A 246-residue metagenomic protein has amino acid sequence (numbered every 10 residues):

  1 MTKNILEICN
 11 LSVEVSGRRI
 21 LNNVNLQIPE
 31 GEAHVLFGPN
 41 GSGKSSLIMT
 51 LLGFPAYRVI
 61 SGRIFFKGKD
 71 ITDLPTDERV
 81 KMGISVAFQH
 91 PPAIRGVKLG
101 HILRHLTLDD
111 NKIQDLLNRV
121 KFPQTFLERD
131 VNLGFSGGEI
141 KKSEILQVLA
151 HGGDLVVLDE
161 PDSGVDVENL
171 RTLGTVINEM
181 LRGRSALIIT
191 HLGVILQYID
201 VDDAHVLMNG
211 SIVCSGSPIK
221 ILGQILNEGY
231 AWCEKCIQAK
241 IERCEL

Functional and structural regions predicted by a protein language model:
L6-I8, I20-N23: Conserved structural motif at the start of ABC-family nucleotide-binding domains
I28-E30, L36: Conserved hydrophobic segment flanking the Walker A/P-loop of ABC-type ATPase nucleotide-binding domains
F37-S42: The feature captures the beta-strand-to-loop junction immediately N-terminal to the Walker
L52: Helix-to-loop junction immediately C-terminal to a conserved catalytic motif
R58-I60, D70-S85, I225: ABC ATPase NBD coupling module
V86-H90, R95-K112: Q-loop/switch helix immediately C-terminal to the Walker
V157-P161: Walker B catalytic motif
S211-E234: Conserved beta-strand-loop-alpha-helix hinge in the C-terminal portion of ABC ATPase nucleotide-binding domains
